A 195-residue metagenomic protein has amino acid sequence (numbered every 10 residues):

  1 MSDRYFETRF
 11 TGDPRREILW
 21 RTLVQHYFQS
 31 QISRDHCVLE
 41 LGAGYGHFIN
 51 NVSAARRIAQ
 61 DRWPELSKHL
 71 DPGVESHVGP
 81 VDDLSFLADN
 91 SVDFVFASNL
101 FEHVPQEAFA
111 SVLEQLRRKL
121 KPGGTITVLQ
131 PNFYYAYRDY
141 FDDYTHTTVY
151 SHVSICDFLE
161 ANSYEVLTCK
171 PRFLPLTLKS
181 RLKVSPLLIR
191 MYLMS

Functional and structural regions predicted by a protein language model:
M1-N90, F94-F96, A110-L113: Conserved N-terminal segment of class I S-adenosyl-L-methionine
T11-R15, P105-K121, T125-S195: S-adenosyl-L-methionine-dependent methyltransferase catalytic module, highlighting the catalytic core
S98-H103: Short catalytic micro-motifs in class I SAM-dependent methyltransferases
